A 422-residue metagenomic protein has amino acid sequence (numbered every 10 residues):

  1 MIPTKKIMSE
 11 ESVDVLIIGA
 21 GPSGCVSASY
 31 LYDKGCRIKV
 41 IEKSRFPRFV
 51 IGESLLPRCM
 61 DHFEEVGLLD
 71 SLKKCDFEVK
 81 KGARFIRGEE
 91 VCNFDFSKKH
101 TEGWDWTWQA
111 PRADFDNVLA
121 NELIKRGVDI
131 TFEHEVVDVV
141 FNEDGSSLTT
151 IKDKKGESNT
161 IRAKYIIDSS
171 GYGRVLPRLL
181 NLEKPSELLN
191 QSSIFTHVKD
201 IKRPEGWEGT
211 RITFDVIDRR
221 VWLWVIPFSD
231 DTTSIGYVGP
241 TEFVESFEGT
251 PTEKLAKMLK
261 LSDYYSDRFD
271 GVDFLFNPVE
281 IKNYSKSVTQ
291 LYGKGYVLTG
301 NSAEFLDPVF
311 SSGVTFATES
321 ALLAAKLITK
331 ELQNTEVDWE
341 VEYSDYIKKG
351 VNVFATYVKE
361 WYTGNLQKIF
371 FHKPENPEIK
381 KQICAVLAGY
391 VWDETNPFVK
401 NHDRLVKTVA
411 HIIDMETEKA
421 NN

Functional and structural regions predicted by a protein language model:
I7-G21: Beta1/beta-strand and adjacent pyrophosphate-binding region of the FAD-binding site in flavoprotein oxidoreductases
G24-C25: N-terminal Rossmann-fold NAD(P) dinucleotide-binding loop
Y32-I51: Glycine-rich FAD pyrophosphate-binding loop
V50-G88: N-terminal FAD cofactor-binding segment of flavoenzymes
H100-N121, E245-T250: Short beta-strand to alpha-helix junction loop
E122-Y265: Predominantly flavin-linked oxidoreductase catalytic cores and closely associated redox partners
F243-L327, Q333, V337-S344: FAD/FMN-dependent oxidoreductases across multiple families
K326-N422: C-terminal helical "tail/cap" subdomain of flavin- and related membrane-associated enzymes
